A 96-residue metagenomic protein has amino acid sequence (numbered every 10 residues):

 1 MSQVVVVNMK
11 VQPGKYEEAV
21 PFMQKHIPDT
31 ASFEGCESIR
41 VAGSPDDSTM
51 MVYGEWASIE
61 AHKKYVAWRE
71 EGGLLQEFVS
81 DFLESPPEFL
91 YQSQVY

Functional and structural regions predicted by a protein language model:
Q3-M9: Active-site-flanking beta-strand signature of metal-NTP-handling nucleotidyl enzymes and homologous cyclase-like
K10-V20: Short, surface-exposed ligand-recognition loops at beta-strand->loop->(often short) alpha-helix junctions that present
Q12-G14, S44-D46, A57-I59, Y96: Short coil/turn motifs at secondary-structure junctions
I27-M51: Short, glycine- and small/hydrophobic-rich beta-strand elements in well-ordered beta-sheets
A31-E37, E55-F89: An amphipathic, aromatic/His-enriched active-site/gating alpha helix that lines ligand/cofactor pockets
A42, L90-Q92: Solvent-exposed beta-strand sheet faces enriched in polar/charged residues
